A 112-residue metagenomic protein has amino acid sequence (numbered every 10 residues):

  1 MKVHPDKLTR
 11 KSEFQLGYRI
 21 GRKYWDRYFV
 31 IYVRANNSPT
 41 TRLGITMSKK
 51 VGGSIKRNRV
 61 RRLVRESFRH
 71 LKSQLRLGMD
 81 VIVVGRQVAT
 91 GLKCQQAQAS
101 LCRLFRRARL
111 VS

Functional and structural regions predicted by a protein language model:
M1-S112: Positively charged, solvent-exposed patches that mediate nucleic-acid binding
